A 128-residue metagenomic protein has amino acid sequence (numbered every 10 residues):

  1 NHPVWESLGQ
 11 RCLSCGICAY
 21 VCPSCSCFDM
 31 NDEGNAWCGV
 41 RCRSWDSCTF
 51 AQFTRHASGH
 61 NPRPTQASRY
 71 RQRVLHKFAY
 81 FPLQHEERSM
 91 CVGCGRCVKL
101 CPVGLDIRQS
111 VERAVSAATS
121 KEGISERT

Functional and structural regions predicted by a protein language model:
N1-Q10, F28-T128: Ferredoxin-type iron-sulfur electron-transfer modules in oxidoreductases and energy-metabolism complexes
C12-P23: Oxyanion-binding "anion nests"
